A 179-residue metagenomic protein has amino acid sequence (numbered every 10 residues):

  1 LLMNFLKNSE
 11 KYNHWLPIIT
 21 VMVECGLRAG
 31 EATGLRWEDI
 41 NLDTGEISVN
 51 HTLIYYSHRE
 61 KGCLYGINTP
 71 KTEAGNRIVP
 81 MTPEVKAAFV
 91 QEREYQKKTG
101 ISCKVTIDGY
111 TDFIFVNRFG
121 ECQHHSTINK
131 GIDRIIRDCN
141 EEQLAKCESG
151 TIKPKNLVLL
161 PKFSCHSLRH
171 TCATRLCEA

Functional and structural regions predicted by a protein language model:
M3, G34-K98, S102-Y110: Conserved tyrosine-mediated DNA breakage-rejoining catalytic core shared by Y-recombinases
N4-W15, C25, V79, Y95-V105 (+2 more regions): Short, basic (Lys/Arg/His-rich) helix/loop patches that form interaction surfaces in the mid-to-C-terminal regions
I18, G26, G30-L35, M81: Alpha-helix N-cap/helix-start motif at helix boundaries, enriched for small hydrophobics
